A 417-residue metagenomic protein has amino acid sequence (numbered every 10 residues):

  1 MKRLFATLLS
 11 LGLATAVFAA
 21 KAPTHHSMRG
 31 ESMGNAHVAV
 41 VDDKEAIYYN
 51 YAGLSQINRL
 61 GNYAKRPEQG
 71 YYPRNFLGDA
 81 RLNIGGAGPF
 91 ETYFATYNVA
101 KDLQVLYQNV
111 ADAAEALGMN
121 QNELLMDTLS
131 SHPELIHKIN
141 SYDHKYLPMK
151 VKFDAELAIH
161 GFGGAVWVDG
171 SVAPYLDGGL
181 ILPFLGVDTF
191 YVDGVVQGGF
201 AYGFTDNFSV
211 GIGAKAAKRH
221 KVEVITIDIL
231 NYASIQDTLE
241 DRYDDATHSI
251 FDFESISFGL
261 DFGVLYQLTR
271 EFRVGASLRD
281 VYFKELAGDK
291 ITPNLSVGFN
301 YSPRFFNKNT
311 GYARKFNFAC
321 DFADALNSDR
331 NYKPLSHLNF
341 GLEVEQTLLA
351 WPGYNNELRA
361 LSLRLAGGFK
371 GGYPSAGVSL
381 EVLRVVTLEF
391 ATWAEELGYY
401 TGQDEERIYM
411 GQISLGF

Functional and structural regions predicted by a protein language model:
M1-K2, A214: Generic cytosolic/nucleocytoplasmic N-terminal low-complexity/intrinsically disordered segments
K2-S10: Sec-dependent signal peptide recognition, specifically the positively charged N-region followed immediately by
S10-F18: Hydrophobic h-region of N-terminal signal peptides that target proteins for export in Gram-negative bacteria
A20-F417: Subset of outer-membrane beta-barrel
